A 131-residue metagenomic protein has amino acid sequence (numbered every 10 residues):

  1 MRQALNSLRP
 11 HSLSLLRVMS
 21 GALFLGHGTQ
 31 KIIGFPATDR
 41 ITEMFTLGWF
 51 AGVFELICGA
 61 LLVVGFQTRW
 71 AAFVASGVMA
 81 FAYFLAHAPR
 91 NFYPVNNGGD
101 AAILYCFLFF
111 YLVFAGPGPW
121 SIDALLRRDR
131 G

Functional and structural regions predicted by a protein language model:
M1-I33, L47-V53, I57, V63-G131: Extended, low-polarity transmembrane helix blocks
P36: Short, acidic/hydrophobic/Gly-rich beta-strand patch recurrent on exposed beta strands that often constitutes part
D39-W49: Perimembrane loop-to-helix junctions flanking transmembrane segments
